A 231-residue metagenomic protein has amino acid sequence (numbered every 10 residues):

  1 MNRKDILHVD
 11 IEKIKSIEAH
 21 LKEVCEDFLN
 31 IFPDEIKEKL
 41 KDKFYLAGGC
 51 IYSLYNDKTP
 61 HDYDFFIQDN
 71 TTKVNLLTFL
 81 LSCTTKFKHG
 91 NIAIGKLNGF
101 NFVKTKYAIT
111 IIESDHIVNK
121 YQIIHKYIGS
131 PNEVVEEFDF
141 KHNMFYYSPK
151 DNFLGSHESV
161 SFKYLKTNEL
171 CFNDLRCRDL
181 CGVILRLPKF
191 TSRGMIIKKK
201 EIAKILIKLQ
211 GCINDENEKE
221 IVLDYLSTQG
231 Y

Functional and structural regions predicted by a protein language model:
M1-Y231: Catalytic cores of the polymerase beta-like nucleotidyltransferase superfamily and closely associated nucleotide
